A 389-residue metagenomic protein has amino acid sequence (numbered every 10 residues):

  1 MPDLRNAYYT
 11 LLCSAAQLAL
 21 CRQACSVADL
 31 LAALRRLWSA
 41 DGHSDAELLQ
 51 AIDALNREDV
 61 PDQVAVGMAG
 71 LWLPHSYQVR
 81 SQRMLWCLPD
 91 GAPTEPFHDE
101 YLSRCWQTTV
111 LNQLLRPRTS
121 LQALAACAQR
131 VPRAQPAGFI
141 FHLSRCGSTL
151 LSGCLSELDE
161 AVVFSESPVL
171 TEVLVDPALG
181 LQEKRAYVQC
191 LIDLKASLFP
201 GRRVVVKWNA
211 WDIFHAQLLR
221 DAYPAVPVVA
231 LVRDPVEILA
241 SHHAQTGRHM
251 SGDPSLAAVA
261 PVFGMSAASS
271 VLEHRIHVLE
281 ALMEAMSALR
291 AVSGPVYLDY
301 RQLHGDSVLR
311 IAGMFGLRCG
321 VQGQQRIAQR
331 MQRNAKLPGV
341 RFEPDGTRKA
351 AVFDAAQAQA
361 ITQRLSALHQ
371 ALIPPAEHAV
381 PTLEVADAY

Functional and structural regions predicted by a protein language model:
M1-M68: Terminal, compositionally biased segments used for targeting/anchoring and flexible tails
C13-A15, G147, D234: Short loop-to-helix capping motifs
A54-C190: PAPS-dependent sulfotransferase catalytic core
I140-S144, S165-S167, V206-D212, L231-R233 (+1 more regions): Short His-Asn-centered micro-motif
V169, D234-I238, H304: Conserved nucleotide-binding/hydrolysis micro-motifs of P-loop NTPases
K184-P200, A210-I213, A240-R310: PAPS-dependent sulfotransferase catalytic domain
L219-A244: Conserved phosphate-donor/acceptor-positioning beta-strand/loop module used by diverse small-molecule
A288-Q357: The conserved 3'-phosphoadenosine-5'-phosphosulfate
